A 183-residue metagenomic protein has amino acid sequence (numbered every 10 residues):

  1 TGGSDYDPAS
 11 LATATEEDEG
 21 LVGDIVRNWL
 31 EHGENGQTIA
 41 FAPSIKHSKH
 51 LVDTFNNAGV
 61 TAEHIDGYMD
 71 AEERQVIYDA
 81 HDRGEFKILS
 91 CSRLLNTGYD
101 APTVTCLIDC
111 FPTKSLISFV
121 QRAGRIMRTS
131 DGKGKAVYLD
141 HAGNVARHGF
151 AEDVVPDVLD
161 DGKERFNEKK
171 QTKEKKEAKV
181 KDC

Functional and structural regions predicted by a protein language model:
T1-A42, D161-E164: Conserved interdomain linker/interface between the two RecA-like ATPase lobes of SF2 helicase motors
E19-G23, Q75, S92, A101 (+2 more regions): Amphipathic alpha-helical transducer elements in NTP-driven molecular machines
L21, L30, H148, D153-C183: Long, largely alpha-helical accessory region at the distal end of helicase-like NTP-driven motors
I39, H47-T97: Conserved helicase ATPase core of P-loop NTP-dependent helicases/translocases
T54, I77-A80, T103, S118-R125 (+1 more regions): Alpha-helical scaffold elements adjacent to nucleotide-binding pockets in ATP/GTP-utilizing enzyme cores
A58-T61, P102-C106, D131-V137: Short glycine-/polar-rich loops that comprise or flank the Walker A/P-loop and associated switch/sensor motifs
L89-I108, S118, A123-R128: SF2 helicase motor core recognition
P112-Q121, R125-P156: Conserved segment of the helicase C-terminal RecA-like domain
